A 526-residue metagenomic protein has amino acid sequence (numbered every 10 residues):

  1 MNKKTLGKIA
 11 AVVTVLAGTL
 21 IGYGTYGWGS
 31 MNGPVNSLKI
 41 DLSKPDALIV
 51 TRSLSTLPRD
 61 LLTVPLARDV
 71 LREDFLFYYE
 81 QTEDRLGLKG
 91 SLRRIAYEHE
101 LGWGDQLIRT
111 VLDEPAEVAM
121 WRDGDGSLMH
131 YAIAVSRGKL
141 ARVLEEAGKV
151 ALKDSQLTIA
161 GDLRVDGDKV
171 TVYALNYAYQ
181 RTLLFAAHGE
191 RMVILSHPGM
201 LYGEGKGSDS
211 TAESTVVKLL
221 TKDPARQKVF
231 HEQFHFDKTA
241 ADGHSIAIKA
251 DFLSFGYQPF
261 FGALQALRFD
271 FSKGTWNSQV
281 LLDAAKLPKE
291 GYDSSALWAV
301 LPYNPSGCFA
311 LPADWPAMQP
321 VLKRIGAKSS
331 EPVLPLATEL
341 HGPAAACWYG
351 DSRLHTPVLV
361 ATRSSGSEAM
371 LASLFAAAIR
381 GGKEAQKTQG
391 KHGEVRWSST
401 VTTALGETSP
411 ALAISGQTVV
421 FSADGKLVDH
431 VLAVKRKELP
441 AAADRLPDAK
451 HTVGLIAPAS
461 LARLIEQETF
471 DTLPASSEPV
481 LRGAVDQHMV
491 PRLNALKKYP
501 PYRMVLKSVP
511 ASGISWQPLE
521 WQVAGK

Functional and structural regions predicted by a protein language model:
M1-L6: Short, Lys/Arg-rich N-terminal segment immediately upstream of the first membrane anchor
G7, V15-H130, V135-G161, K169-T171 (+3 more regions): Structural boundary/hinge residues at secondary-structure and domain interfaces
L71-T110, K153-K273, H392-E407, L412-P501: An internal, short helix-loop-strand segment that often contains or flanks glycine-aspartate motifs
W121-S127, V135-L140, N176-Y179, A187-E190 (+7 more regions): Short, flexible beta-strand-to-coil junctions
K206-D209, L281, Y292-S294, R324 (+5 more regions): Composition- and surface-driven signal marking solvent-exposed, interaction-prone regions in large proteins
R363-H392, L427, K435-A441: Active/binding-pocket-proximal capping segment
N494-K526: C-terminal regions of mature proteins
